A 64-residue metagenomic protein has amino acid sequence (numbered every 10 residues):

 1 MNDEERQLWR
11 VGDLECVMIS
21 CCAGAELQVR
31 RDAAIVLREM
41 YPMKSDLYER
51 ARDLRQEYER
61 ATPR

Functional and structural regions predicted by a protein language model:
M1-A25: Short N-terminal "domain-start" leader segments that mark the transition from disordered tails or signal peptides into
C22-R30, L37: Extracellular, repeat-based ectodomains that mediate carbohydrate processing or recognition
D32-D46: A short, exposed loop/beta-hairpin motif centered on an aromatic-Gly-Thr core
P42-E59: A short, charged, amphipathic alpha-helix used as a generic interaction element across diverse proteins
R60-R64: A short, charged
